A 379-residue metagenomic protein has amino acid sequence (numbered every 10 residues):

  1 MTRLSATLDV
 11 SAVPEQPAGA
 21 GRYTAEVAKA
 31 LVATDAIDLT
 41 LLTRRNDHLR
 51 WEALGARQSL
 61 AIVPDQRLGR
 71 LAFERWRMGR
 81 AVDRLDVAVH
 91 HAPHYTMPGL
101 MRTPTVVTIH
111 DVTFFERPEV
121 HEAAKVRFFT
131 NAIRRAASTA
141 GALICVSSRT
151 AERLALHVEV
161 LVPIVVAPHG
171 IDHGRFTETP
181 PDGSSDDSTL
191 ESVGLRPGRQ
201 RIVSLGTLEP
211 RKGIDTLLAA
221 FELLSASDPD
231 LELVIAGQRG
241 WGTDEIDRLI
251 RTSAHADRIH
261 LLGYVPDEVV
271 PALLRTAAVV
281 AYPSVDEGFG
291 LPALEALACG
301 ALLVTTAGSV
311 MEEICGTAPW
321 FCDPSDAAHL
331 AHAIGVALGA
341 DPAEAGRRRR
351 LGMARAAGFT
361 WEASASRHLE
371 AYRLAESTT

Functional and structural regions predicted by a protein language model:
M1-T379: Carbohydrate transferase catalytic cores enriched for Leloir-type hexosyltransferases
